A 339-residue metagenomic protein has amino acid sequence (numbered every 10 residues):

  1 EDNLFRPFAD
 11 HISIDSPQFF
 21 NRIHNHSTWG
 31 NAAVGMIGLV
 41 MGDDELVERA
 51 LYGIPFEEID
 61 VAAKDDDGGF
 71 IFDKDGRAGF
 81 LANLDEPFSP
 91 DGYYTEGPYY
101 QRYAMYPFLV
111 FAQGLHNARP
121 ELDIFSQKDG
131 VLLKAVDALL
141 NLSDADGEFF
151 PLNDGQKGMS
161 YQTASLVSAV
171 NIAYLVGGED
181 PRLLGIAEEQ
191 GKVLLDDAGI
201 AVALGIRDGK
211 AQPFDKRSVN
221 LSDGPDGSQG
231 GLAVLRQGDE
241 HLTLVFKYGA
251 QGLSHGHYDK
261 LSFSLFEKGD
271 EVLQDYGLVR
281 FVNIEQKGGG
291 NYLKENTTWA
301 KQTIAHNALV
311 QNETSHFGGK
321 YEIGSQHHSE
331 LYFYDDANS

Functional and structural regions predicted by a protein language model:
E1-L133, D137, S143: Aromatic-lined, polymer-binding surfaces characteristic of secreted/periplasmic polysaccharide-degrading enzymes
M41, E57, L115, D146 (+2 more regions): Generic hydrophobic alpha-helical segments
D91, D154-Q156, D259, D275: Acidic side chains
D91, F149, H306-A308: Generic secondary-structure boundary/loop-capping signal
D123-G199: C-terminal, helix-dominated tail/subdomain
L184-S339: Catalytic and substrate-binding regions of extracellular carbohydrate-active enzymes, especially polysaccharide lyases
